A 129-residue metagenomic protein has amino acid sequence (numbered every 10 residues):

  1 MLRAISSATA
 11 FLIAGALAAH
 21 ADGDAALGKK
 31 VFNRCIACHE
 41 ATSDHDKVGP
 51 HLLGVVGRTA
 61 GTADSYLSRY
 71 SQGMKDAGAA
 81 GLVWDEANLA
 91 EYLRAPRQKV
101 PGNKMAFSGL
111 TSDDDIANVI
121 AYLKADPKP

Functional and structural regions predicted by a protein language model:
M1-A4: Positively charged n-region of N-terminal signal peptides that target proteins for export
S6-A16: Bacterial N-terminal signal peptides
L17-A21: Sec/Tat signal peptide C-region and signal peptidase I cleavage site
D22-K47, L52: Sequence/structural segment immediately N-terminal to covalent heme-attachment motifs in c-type and related
N33-S43, G57, R94-Q98, K124-K128: Sec-exported extracytoplasmic/periplasmic mature domains
A41-S43, G54, R58-A87, F107-A117: Electron-transfer interface patches adjacent to heme c in soluble/periplasmic c-type cytochromes and di-/multiheme
V83-P129: C-terminal capping alpha-helices of c-type cytochrome domains
